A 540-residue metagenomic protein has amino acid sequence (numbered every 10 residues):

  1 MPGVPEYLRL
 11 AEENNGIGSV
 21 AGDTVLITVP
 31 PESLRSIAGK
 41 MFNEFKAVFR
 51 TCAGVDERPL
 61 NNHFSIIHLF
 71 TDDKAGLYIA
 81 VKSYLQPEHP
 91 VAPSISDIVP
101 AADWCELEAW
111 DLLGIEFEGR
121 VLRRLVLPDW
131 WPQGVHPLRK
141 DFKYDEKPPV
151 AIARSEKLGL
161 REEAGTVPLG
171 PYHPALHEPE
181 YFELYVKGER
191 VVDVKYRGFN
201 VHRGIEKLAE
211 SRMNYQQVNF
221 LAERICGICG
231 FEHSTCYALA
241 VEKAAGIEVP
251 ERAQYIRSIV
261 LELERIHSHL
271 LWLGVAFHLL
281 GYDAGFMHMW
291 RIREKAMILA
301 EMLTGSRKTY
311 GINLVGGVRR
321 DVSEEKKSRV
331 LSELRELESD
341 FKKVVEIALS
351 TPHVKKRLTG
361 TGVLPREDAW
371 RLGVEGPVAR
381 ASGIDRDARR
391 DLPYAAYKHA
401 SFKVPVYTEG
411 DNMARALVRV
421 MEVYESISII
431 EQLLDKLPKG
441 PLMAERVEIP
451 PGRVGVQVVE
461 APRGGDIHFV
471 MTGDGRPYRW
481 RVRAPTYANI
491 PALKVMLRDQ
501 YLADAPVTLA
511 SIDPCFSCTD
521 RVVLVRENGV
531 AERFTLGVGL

Functional and structural regions predicted by a protein language model:
M1-V194, S268, H353-T361, D368 (+3 more regions): Terminal low-complexity/charged segments
W131-V191, K195-L540: Catalytic cofactor-binding cores of redox enzymes
